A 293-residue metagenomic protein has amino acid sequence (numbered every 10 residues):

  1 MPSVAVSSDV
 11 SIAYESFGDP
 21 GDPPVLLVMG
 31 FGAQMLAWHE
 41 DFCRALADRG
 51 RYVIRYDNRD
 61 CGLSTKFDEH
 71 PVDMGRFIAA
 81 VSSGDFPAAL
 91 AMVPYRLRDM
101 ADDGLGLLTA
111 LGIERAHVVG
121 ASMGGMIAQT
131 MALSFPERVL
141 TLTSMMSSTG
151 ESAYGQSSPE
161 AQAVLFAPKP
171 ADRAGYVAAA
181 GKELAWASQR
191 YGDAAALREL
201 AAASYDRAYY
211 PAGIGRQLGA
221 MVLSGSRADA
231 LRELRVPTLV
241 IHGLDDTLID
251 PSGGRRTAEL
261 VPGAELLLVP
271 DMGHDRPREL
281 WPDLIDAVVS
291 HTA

Functional and structural regions predicted by a protein language model:
S8-P87: Conserved HGGG/HGGXW glycine-rich cap/lid loop of the alpha/beta-hydrolase fold
F86-P87, A91-P94, R98-A116: Conserved acidic catalytic loop of the alpha/beta-hydrolase fold
E114-A153: Conserved hydrolase catalytic core segment
L142-A171: Flexible "cap/lid" loop of the alpha/beta hydrolase fold
G175-R216: Conserved alpha/beta-hydrolase catalytic His-Asp/Glu region
L234, V240-H242: Short beta-strand/loop motif that positions the catalytic acidic residue of the alpha/beta-hydrolase fold
D245-I249: Acidic catalytic loop of the alpha/beta-hydrolase fold
A264-A293: Catalytic active-site module of serine/aspartate enzymes centered on a nucleophile-bearing elbow/loop
